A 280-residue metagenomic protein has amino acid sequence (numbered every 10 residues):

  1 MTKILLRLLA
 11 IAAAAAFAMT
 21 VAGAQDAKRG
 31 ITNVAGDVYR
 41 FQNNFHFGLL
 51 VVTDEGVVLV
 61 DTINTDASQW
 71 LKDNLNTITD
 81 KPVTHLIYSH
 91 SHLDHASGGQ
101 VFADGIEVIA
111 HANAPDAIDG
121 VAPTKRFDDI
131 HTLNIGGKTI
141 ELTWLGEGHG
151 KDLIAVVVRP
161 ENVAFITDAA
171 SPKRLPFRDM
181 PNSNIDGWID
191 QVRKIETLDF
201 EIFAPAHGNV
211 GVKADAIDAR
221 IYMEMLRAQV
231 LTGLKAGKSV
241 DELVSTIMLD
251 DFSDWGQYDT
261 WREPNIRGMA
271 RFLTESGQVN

Functional and structural regions predicted by a protein language model:
M1-A10: Bacterial N-terminal signal peptides that target proteins for export
A12-A22: Hydrophobic h-region of N-terminal signal peptides that target proteins for export in Gram-negative bacteria
T20-Q25, T197-D199, V210-N280: Accessory terminal helices/loops
R29-D73, I154-V158, N162-D168: Conserved beta-strand hairpin/beta-sheet module of binuclear metal-dependent hydrolase folds, prominently
D37, V51, D61, L75 (+9 more regions): Divalent metal-coordination and catalytic microenvironments
D54-V58, D66-I109: Active-site metal-binding motif and surrounding structural segment of the metallo-beta-lactamase
G56-V57, N64-D66, T132, T139 (+1 more regions): Metallo-beta-lactamase
A110-G137, V157: Acidic, metal/ion-coordinating pockets
